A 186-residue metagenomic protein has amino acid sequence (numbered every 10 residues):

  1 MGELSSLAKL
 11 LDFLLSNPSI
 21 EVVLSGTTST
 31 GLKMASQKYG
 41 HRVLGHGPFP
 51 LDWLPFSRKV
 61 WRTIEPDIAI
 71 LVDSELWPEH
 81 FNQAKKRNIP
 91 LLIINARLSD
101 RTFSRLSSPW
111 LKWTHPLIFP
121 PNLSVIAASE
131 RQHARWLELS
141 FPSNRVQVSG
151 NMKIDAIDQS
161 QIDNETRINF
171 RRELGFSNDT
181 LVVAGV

Functional and structural regions predicted by a protein language model:
M1, S177-V186: Conserved donor-binding/catalytic core segment of Leloir-type glycosyltransferases
M1-Q161: Active-site and donor-binding regions of nucleotide-sugar-utilizing enzymes
N144-S149, E173, S177-T180: Short, basic/glycine-rich phosphate-binding loops at helix/coil junctions that contact nucleotide phosphates
Q159-G175: A short helix/loop element that forms part of the nucleotide-sugar donor recognition site in Leloir-type
